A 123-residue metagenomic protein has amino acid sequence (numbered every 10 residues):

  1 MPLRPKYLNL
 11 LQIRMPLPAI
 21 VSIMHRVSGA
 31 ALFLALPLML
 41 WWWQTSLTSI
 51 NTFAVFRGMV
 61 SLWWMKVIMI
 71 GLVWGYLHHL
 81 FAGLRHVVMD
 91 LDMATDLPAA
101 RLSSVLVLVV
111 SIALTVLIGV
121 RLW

Functional and structural regions predicted by a protein language model:
M1-W123: Membrane-embedded alpha-helical bundles that constitute the cytochrome b-like, heme-associated redox core of multi-pass
